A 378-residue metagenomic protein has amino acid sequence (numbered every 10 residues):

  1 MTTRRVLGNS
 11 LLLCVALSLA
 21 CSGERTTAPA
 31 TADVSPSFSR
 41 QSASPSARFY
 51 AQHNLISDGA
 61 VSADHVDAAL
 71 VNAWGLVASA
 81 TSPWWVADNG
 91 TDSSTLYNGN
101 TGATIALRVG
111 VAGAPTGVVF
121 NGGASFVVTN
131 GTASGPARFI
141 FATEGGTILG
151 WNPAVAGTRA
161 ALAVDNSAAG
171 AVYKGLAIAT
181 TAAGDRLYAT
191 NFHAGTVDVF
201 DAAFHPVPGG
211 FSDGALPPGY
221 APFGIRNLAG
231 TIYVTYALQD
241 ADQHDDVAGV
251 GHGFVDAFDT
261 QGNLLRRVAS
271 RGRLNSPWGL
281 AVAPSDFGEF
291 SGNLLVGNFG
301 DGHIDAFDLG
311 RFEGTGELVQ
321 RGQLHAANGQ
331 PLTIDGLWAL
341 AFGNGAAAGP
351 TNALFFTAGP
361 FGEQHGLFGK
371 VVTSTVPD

Functional and structural regions predicted by a protein language model:
M1-L11: Bacterial N-terminal signal peptides that target proteins for export
L17-A20: C-terminal motif of bacterial Sec signal peptides marking the signal peptidase cleavage site
G23-D378: Sequence/structural signature of beta-propeller domains
